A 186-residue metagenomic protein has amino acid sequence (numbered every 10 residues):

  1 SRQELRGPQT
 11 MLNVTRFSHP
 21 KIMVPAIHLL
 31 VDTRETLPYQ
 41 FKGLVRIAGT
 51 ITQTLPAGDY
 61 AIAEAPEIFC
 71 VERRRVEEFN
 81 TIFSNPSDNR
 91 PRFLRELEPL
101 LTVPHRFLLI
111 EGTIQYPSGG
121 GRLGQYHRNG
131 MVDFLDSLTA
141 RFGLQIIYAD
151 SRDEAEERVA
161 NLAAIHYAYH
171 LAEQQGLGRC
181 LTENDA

Functional and structural regions predicted by a protein language model:
R2-E67, E78-A186: Non-catalytic C-terminal interaction segments of nucleic acid-processing enzymes
F69-R75: Conserved catalytic cores of phosphodiester-cleaving nucleases, focusing on short active-site segments
